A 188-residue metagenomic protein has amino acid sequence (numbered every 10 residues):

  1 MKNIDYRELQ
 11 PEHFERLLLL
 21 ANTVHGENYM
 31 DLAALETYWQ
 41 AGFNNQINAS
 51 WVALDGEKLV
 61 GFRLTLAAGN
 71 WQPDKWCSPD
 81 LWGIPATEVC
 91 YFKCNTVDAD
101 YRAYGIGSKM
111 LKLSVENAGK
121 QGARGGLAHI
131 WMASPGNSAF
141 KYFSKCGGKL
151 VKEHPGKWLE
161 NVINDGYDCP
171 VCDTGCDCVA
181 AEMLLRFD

Functional and structural regions predicted by a protein language model:
K2-I4, E57-F62, C90: Glycine-rich phosphate/pyrophosphate-binding loop shared by adenosine-nucleotide-utilizing enzymes
N3-L19, M30: A short beta-loop-alpha structural element at the N-terminal edge of CoA-dependent acyl/N-acetyltransferase catalytic
E27-G56, F62-N70: Active-site rim helix/loop that mediates acceptor-substrate recognition in acyltransferases
R63-C94, P155-C176: Conserved acyl-donor/pantetheine-binding loop and adjacent beta-alpha core of acyl/acetyltransferases and related
W82, N95-R102, W131-M132: A short, internal acetyl-CoA/4′-phosphopantetheine-binding micro-motif in the GNAT/acyltransferase core
V97, A103-A118, L127: Conserved acetyl-CoA-binding loop-helix of GNAT-fold acetyltransferases
A118-S134: Conserved GNAT acetyl-CoA-binding A-motif
Y142-K152: Conserved acetyl-CoA-binding loop of GNAT-fold acetyltransferases
